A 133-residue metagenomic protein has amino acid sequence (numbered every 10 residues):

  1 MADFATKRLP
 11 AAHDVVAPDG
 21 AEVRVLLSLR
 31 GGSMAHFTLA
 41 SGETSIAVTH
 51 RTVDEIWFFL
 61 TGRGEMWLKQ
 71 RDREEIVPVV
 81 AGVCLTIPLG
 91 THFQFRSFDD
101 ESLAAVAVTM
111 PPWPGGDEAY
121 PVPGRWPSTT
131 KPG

Functional and structural regions predicted by a protein language model:
M1-H36, I46-A47, D117-G133: A short, N-terminal "cap"/entry segment at the start of jelly-roll beta-barrel domains of the cupin/DSBH fold
R30, T52-V53, R63, D72 (+2 more regions): A generic "binding-loop/recognition-motif" signal
R30-G32, A40-T44, T61-E65, P111-P114: Short, charged/polar surface micro-motifs in flexible loops or helix N-caps
T38-A40, R51-M66, Q70, V108: Short, conserved beta-strand element in jelly-roll/cupin
I46-V48, M66-W67, I87, F93-D100: Short beta-strand His + acidic residue motifs that chelate non-heme Fe in jelly-roll/DSBH and cupin folds
I56, D100-E118: A short hydrophobic beta-strand segment most commonly corresponding to one strand of the jelly-roll/cupin
R71-L89: Short acidic-glycine-tyrosine-enriched beta hairpin
